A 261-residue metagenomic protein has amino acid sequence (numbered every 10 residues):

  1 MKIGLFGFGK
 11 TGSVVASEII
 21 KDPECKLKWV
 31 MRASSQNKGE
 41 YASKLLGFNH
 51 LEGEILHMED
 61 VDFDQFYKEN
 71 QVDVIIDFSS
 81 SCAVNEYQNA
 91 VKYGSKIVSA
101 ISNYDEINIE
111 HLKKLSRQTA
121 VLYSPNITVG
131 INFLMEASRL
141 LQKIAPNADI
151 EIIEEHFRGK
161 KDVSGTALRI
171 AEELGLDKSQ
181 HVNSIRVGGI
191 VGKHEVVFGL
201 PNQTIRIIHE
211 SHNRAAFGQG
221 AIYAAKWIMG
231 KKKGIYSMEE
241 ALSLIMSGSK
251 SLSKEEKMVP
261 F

Functional and structural regions predicted by a protein language model:
K2, F6, K10-F66, P146-F261: C-terminal substrate-binding/catalytic lobe of Rossmann-fold NAD(P)-dependent oxidoreductases
K2, K96-I97, A120: Residue-level detector of anion-binding/catalytic polar loops
T11-V15, C82-N85, I131-L134: Short glycine/serine/threonine-rich phosphate/pyrophosphate-binding segments that cradle anionic phosphate groups
W29, D73-V74: Short, Asp-centered acidic motifs that coordinate Mg2+ and/or phosphate in catalytic or ligand-binding sites
Y67-Q71: Glycine-rich phosphate-binding loop signature in dinucleotide/nucleotide-binding domains
V74, F78-S81, E86-N108: ADP-ribose/adenylate-binding Rossmann-like module
C82-A83, I101-Y123, N132, L140: Rossmann-fold NAD(P)-binding glycine/threonine-rich loop
T119-A167: Rossmann-fold dinucleotide-binding core
